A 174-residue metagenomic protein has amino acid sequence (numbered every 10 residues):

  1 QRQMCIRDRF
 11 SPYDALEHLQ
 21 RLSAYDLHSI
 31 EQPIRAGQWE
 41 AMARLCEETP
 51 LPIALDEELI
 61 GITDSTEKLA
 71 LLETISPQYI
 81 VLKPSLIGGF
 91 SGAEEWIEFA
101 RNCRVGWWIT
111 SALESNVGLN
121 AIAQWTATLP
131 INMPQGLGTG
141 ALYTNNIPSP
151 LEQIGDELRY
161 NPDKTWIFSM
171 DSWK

Functional and structural regions predicted by a protein language model:
Q1-I6: Short, small-residue-biased leader/transition segments that mark boundaries at the very start of proteins
R7-D8, Y25-Q38, P52-I62, Q78-G88: Catalytic beta/alpha-barrel core
F10-D14, I34-E47, D64-T66, G88-F99 (+1 more regions): Active-site-adjacent beta->alpha loops and helix N-cap segments on the catalytic face of soluble alpha/beta enzymes
Q20-H28, C46-I53, L72-I80, R101-G106 (+1 more regions): Glycine-enriched alpha-helix->loop->beta-strand junction motifs that scaffold or abut catalytic
E58, S111-A112: Short strand-turn motif at the edge of the Rossmann-like AdoMet-binding core
E94-E95, F99-S111: C-terminal EAL-domain catalytic cores of bacterial cyclic di-GMP phosphodiesterases
A112-K174: Flexible C-terminal active-site loop/helix
